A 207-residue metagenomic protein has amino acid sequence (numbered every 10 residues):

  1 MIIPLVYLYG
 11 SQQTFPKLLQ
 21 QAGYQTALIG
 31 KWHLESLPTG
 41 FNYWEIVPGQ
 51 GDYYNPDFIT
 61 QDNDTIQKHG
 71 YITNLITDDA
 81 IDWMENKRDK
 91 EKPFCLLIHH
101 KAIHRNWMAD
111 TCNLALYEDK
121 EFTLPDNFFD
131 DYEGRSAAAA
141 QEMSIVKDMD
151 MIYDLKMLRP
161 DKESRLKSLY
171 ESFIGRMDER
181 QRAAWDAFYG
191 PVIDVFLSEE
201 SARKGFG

Functional and structural regions predicted by a protein language model:
M1-G207: Formylglycine-dependent sulfatase
